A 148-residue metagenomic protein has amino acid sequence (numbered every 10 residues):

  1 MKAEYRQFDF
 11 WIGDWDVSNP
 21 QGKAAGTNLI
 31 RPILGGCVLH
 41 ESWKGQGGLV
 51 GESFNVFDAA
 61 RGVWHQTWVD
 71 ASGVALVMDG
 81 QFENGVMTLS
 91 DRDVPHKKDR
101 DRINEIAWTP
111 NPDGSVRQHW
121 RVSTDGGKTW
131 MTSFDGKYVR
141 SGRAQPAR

Functional and structural regions predicted by a protein language model:
M1-R148: Hydrophobic small-molecule pocket/channel-lining residues, especially in calycin-type beta-barrels
